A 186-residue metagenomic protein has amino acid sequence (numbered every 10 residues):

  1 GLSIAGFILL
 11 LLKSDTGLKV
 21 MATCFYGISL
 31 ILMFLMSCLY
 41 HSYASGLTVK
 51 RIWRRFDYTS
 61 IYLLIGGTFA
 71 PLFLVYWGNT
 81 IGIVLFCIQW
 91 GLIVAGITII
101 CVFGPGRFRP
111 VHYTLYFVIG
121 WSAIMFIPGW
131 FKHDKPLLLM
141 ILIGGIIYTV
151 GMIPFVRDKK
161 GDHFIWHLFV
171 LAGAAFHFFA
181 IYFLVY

Functional and structural regions predicted by a protein language model:
G1-Y186: Multi-pass alpha-helical transmembrane bundles in non-GPCR membrane proteins that perform intramembrane catalysis
